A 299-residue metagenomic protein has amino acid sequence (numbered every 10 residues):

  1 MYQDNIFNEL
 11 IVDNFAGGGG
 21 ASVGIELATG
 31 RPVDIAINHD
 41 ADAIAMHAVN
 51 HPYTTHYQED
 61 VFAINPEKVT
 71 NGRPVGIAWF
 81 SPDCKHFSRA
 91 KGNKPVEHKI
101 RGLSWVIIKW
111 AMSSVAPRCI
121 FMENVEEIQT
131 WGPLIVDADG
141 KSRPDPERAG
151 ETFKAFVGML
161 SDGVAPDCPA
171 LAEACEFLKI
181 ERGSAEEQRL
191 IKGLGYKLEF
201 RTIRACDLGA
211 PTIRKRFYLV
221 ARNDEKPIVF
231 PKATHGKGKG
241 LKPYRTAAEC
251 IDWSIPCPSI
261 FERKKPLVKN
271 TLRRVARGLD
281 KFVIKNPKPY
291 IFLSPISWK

Functional and structural regions predicted by a protein language model:
M1-P32, M159-F200, D207-K299: S-adenosyl-L-methionine-dependent DNA methyltransferase catalytic core
Y2-K154, G158-S161: Core alpha/beta nucleotide-donor-binding catalytic domains of modification enzymes
H56-Y57, E199-R201: General small-molecule cofactor/ligand-binding pocket signal
D83-H86, E126-E127, A205-L208, D224-K226: Short, solvent-exposed loop/turn segments at secondary-structure junctions
